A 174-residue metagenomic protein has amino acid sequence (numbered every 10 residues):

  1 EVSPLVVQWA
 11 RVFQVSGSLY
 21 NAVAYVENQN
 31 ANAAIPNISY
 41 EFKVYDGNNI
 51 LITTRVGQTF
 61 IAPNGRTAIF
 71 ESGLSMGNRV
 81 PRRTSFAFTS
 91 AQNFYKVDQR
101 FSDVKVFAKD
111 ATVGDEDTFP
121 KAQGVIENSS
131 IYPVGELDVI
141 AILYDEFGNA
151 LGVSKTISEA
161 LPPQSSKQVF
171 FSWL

Functional and structural regions predicted by a protein language model:
S3-W9, V104-F107: Proline-enriched interdomain boundary motifs that mark the N-terminal boundary and often initiate the first structured
V6-R11, S18-N28, A34-S39, K43-G73 (+1 more regions): A cross-kingdom feature marking solvent-exposed beta-strand/loop segments within repeated, beta-rich binding/scaffold
V7, T84-F86, I126, V139: Hydrophobic beta-strand residues in large extracellular and virion-surface proteins
Q14-A33, I38, A91-V153: Surface-exposed interaction/gating patches
F42-Y45, P81, A141: Intrinsic low-complexity repeat tracts in disordered regions, enriched in small/polar residues
T59-F60, A68-T118, G152-S158, F170 (+1 more regions): Terminal connector regions
